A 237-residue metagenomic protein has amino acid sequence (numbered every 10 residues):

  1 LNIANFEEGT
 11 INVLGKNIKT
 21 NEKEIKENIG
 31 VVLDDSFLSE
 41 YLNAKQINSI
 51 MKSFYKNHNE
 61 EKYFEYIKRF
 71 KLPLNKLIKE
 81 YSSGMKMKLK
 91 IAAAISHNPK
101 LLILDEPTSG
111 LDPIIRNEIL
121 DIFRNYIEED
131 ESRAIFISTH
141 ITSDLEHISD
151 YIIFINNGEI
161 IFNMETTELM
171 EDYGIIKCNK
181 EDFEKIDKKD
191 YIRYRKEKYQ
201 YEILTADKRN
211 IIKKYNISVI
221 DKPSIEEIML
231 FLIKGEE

Functional and structural regions predicted by a protein language model:
L1: Helix-to-loop junction immediately C-terminal to a conserved catalytic motif
F6-T20, E24-I25: Conserved ABC transporter NBD signature motif
E27, L33-K90: ABC-family P-loop ATPase nucleotide-binding domains
L102-E106, L111: Catalytic Walker B motif of ABC-type/P-loop ATPase nucleotide-binding domains
P113-I115: Helix N-cap at the start of a conserved alpha-helix in ABC-type nucleotide-binding domains
L120, R124-F136, H140-T205: ABC transporter nucleotide-binding domain
L120, Y191-E237: C-terminal coupling/interaction segments
